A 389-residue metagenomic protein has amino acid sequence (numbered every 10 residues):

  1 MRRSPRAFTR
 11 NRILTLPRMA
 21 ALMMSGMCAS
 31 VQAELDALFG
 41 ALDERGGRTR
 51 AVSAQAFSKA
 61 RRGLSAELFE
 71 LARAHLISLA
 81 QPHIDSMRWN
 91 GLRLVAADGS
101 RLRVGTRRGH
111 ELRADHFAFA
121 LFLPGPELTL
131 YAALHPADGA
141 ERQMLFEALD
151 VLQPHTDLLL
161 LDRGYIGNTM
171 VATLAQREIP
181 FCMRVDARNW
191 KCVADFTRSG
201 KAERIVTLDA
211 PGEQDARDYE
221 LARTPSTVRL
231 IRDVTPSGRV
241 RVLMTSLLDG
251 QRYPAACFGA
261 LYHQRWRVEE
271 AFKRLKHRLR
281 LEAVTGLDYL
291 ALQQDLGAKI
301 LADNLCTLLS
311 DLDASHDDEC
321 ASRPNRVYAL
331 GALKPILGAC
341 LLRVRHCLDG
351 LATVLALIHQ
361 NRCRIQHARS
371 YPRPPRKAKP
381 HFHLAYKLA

Functional and structural regions predicted by a protein language model:
M1-L35, T49, F57, R61-L64 (+5 more regions): Single, function-defining residue in the core of a domain
L38-F39: Short alpha-helical "recognition helix" segments of helix-turn-helix
D43-R45, T49: Blade-loop segments of beta-propeller domains
E67-H83: Short Lys/Arg-enriched helix C-cap and helix-to-coil transition segments that create basic nucleic-acid-contact patches
I84-R88: Short boundary motifs at domain starts and secondary-structure transition points
